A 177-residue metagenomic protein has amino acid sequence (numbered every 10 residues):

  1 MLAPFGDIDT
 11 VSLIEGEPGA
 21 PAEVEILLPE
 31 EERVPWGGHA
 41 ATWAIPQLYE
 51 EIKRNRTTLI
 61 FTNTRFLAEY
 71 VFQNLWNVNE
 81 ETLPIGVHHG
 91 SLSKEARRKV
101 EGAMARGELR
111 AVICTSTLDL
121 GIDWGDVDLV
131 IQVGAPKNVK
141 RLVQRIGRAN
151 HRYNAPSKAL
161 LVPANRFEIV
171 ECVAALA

Functional and structural regions predicted by a protein language model:
M1-A177: Helicase motor core with emphasis on the C-terminal RecA-like subdomain
